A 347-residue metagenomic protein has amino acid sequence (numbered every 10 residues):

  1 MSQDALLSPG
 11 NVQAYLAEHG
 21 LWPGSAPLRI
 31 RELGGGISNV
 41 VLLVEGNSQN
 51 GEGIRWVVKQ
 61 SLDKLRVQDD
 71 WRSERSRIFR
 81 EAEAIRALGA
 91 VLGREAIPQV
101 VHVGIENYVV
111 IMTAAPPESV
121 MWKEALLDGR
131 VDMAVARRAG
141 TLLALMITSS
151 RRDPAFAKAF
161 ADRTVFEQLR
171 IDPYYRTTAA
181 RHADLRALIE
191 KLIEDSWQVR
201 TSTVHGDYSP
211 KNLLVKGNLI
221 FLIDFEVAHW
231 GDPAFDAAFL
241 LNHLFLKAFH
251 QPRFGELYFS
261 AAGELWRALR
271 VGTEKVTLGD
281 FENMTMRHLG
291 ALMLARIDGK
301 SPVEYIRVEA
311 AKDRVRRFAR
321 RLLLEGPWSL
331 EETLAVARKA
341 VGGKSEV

Functional and structural regions predicted by a protein language model:
M1-I30: Juxta-kinase regulatory segment immediately upstream of eukaryotic protein kinase catalytic domains
S2-N11, T113, L145-D195, E264: Active-site catalytic-loop/activation-segment of kinase and kinase-like phosphoryl-transfer enzymes
L21-L28, A82, R186-W197: Short Pro/Gly-enriched beta-strand edge/turn motifs at strand-loop
R31-V58, E190-F235: Active-site acidic catalytic loop and adjacent metal/ATP-binding pocket of ATP-dependent phosphoryl transfer enzymes
L33, L42-A155: ATP-binding pocket architecture of kinase catalytic cores
L65-R66, S119, L213, W230-D232 (+1 more regions): Conserved protein kinase catalytic core
E83, A234-V276, L289-R307: Active-site activation/catalytic loop segments of kinase-like enzymes and analogous catalytic loops in related
R253-E256, L292-V347: ATP/Mg2+ or Mg2+-diphosphate-binding catalytic cores that bind nucleotide phosphates or diphosphates via glycine-rich
